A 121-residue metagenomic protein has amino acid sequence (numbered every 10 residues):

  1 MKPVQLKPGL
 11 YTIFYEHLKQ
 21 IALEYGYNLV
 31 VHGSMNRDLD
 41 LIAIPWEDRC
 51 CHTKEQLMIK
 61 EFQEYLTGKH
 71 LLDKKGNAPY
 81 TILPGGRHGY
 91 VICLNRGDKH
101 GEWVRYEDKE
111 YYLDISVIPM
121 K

Functional and structural regions predicted by a protein language model:
M1-V30, G86, E102: Helical scaffold of the NTase/Pol beta-like nucleotidyltransferase catalytic core
P3-L6, Y15-I21, Q63-H70, G76-I82: Short linear motifs at secondary-structure transitions and domain/linker junctions
I13, I21, I42-I44, I59 (+3 more regions): Weak global preference for isoleucine
Y15-K54: Active-site nucleotide-donor binding segment shared across nucleotidyl transfer reactions
E16, E24, E55, E61-E64 (+2 more regions): Glutamate identity and glutamate-enriched acidic tracts
D48-D73: Helical (often loop-to-helix) elements that flank the catalytic cores of nucleotide-handling enzymes
L66-K121: Conserved catalytic core of two-metal-ion nucleotidyltransferases
